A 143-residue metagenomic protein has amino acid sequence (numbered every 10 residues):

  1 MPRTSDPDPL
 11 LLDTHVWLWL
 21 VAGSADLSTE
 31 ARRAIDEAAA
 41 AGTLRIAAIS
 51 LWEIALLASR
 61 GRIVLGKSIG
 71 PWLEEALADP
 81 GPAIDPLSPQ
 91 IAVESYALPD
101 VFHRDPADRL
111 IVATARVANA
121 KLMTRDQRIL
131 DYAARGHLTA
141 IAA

Functional and structural regions predicted by a protein language model:
M1-I46, R60-E75, Q127, I141-A143: Short, well-structured N-terminal submotif of metal-dependent ribonuclease cores
M1-S5, V112-A143: Acidic, PIN/NYN-like endoribonuclease modules and their adjacent C-terminal/linker elements
V16, S50, I91, I111 (+1 more regions): Alpha-helix capping/helix-boundary segments
W19-V21, L57, E94-S95, Y132: Residues that scaffold the ATP/ADP-binding catalytic core of kinase and kinase-like folds
A41-L44, R62, D79-A83, V117-K121: Short active-site oxyanion
A48, L73-V101: Acidic catalytic patch
A107: Acidic donor-binding loop at a coil-to-helix junction in glycosyltransferase catalytic cores that engages
